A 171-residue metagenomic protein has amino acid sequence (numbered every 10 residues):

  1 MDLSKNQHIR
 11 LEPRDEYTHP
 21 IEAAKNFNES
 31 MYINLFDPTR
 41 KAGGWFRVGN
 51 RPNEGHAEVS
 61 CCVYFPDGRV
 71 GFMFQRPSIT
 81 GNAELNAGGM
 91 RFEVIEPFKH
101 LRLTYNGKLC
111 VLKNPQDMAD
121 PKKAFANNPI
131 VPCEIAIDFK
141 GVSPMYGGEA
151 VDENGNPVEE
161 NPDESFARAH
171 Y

Functional and structural regions predicted by a protein language model:
M1-Y171: Targeting-peptide/extracellular-domain and disordered-appendage signature
